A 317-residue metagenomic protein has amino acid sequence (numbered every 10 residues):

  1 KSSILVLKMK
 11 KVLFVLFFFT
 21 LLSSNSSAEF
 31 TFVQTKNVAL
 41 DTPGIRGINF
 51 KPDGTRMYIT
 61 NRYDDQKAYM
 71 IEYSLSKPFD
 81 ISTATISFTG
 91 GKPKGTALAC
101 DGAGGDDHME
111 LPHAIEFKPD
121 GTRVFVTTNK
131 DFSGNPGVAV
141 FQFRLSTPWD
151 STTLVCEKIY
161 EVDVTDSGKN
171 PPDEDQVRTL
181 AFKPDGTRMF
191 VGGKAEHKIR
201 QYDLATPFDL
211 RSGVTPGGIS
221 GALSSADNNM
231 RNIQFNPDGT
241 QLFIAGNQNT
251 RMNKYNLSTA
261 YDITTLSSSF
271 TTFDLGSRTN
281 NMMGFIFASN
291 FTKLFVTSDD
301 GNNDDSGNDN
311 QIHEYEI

Functional and structural regions predicted by a protein language model:
V12-L22: Sec-dependent N-terminal signal peptides
Q34-D41, T85-D107, V155-P172, V214-A226 (+1 more regions): Surface-exposed loop and turn segments in beta-propeller and other repeat-based domains that flank or scaffold
F50-D53, P119-D120, P184-D185, P237-D238 (+1 more regions): Residue-level detector of Asp-centered blade-edge/turn motifs that repeat once per structural unit in beta-propeller
T60, T127-N129, G192, A245 (+1 more regions): Residue-level marker for isolated small/hydroxyl-bearing positions within beta-strands of beta-sheet-rich domains
Y63-K67, K130-N135, A195-K198, Q248-R251 (+2 more regions): Short glycine/acidic-enriched loop and turn motifs that connect beta-strands
E72-A84, F143-T153, Q201-S212, Y255-T265 (+1 more regions): Short loop/turn segments immediately following beta-strands, especially the blade-tip and inter-blade linker loops
